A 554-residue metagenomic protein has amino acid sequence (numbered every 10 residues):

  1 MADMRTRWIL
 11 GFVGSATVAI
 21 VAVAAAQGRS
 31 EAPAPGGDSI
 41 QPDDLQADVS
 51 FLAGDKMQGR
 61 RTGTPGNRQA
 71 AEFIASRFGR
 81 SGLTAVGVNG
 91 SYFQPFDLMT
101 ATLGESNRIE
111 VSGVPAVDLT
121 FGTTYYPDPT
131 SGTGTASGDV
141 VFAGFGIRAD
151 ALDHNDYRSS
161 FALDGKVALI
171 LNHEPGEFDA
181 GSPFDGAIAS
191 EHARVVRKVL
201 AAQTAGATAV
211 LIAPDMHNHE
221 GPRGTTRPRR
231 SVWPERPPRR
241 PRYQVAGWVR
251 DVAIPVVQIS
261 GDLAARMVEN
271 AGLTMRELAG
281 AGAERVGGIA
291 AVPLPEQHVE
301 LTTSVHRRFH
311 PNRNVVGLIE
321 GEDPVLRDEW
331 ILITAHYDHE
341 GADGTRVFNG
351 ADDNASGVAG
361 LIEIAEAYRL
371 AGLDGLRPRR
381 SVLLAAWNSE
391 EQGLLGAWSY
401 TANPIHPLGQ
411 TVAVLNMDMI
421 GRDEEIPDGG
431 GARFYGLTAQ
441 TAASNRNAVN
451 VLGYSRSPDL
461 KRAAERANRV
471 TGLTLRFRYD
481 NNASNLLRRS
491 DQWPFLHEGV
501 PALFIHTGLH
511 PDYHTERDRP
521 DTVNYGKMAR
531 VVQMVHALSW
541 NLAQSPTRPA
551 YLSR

Functional and structural regions predicted by a protein language model:
A26-A85, L263-R266, D328-W330, L552: N-terminal hydrophobic or amphipathic helices/low-complexity stretches enriched in small/hydrophobic/Pro/Gly
E31-S39, D55-P65, D97, N107 (+12 more regions): Second-shell loop/turn segments in exported
P33, S112, T120-S160, G247-G350 (+2 more regions): Soluble metallo-hydrolase cores and metallopeptidase-like ectodomains found primarily in the secretory/periplasmic
Q58-G181, P295-E296, V305-R307, P311-N314: Noncatalytic luminal/extracellular "stalk/propeptide" segments of secretory-pathway proteins
A116-T120, G132-T133, Q244-E277, W387-F504: Metal-dependent peptidase/peptidase-like ectodomains
L119-W248, V252-P255, E320, R346-F348 (+1 more regions): Extracellular/luminal Protease-associated
A365-G393, M417, R422: Short helix-loop-beta-strand segments that form the rim/entrance of peptidase-like active sites
E366, H506, H510-R554: His/Asp/Glu-rich mid-to-C-terminal helical/loop segments that flank catalytic regions of hydrolases
